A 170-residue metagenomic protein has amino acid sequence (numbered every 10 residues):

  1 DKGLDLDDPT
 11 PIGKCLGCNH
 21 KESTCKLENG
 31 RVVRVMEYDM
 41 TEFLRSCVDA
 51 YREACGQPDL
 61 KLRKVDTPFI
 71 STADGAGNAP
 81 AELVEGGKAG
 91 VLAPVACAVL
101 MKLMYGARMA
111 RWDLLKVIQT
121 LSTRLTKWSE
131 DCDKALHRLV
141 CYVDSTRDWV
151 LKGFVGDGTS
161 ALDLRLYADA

Functional and structural regions predicted by a protein language model:
D1-A170: Long, low-complexity, charge-biased intrinsically disordered regions
